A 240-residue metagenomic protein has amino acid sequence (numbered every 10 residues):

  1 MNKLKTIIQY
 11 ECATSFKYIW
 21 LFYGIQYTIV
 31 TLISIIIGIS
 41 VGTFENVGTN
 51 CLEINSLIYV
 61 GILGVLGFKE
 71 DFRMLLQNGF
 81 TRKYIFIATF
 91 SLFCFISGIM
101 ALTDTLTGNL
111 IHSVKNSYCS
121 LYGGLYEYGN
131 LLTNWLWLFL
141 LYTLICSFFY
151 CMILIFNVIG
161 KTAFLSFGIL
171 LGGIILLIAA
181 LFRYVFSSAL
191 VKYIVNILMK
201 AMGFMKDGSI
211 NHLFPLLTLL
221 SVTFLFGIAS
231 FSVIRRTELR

Functional and structural regions predicted by a protein language model:
M1-W20: Aromatic- and glycine-rich beta-strand/loop motifs that create alpha-glucan
I8, F68-C94: Helix-loop-helix units of permease transmembrane domains in multi-pass membrane transporters, especially ABC
S15-G24, F86-N109: Selective transmembrane-helix segments that form parts of the transport pathway or gating/packing helices in multipass
Y23-S40, I178-A180: Alpha-helical transmembrane segments of multi-pass membrane proteins
I33-G67: Membrane-embedded or membrane-proximal helical elements that form or frame transporter/channel pores
V41, T105-W137, N157-R240: Terminal transmembrane helical anchor/hairpin motif
L57-E70, L140-F149, T218-A229: Hydrophobic cores of alpha-helical transmembrane segments in multi-pass inner/ER membrane proteins, independent
L76, F80-Y84, I153-F164: Membrane-interface helix-boundary motifs at transmembrane edges
